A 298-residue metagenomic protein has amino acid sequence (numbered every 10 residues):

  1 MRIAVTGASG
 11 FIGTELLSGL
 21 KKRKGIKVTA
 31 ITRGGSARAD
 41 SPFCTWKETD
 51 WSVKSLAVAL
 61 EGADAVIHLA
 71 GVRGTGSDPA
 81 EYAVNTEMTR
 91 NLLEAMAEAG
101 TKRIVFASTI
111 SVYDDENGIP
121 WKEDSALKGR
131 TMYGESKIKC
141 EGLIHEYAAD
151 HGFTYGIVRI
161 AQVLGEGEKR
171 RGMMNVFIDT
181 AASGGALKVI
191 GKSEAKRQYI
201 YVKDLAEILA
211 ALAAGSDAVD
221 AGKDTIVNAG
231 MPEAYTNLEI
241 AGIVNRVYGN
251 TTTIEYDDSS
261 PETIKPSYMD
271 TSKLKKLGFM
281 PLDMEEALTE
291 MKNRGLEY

Functional and structural regions predicted by a protein language model:
I3-R23: N-terminal Rossmann NAD(P)H-binding glycine-rich loop of SDR-like oxidoreductase domains
T6, I31, L69-A70, I104-I110 (+1 more regions): SDR active-site strand-loop-helix element
E48-V84: NAD(P)H-binding glycine-rich loop region in Rossmannoid oxidoreductase-like domains and their noncatalytic homologs
G74-M88, K122-G129: Short alpha-helical oligomerization interface
N91-M132: Conserved Rossmann-fold NAD(P)-dependent oxidoreductase catalytic core, especially the SDR/UDP-sugar
S136: Active-site helix of classical SDR
G142-K196, V202-A206, A210-A211: NAD(P)-dependent short-chain dehydrogenase/reductase
I190-K192, R197-Y298: C-terminal substrate-binding subdomain of Rossmann-fold SDR/epimerase-dehydratase oxidoreductases
